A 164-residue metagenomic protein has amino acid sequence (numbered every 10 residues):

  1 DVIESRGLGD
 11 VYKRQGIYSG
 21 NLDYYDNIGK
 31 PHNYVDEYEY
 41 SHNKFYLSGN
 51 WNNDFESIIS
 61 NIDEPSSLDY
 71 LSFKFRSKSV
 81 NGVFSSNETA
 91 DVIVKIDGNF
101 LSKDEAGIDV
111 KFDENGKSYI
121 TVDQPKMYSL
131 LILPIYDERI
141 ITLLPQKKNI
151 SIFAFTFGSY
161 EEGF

Functional and structural regions predicted by a protein language model:
D1-Y12: Single conserved hydrophobic/aromatic residue that forms the stacking wall/gate of nucleotide- or nucleobase-binding
D10-H42, Y46: Conformationally flexible catalytic loops at phosphate/diphosphate-handling active centers
N53-F75: Short beta-strands within extracellular/lumenal beta-sheet-rich domains
K74-S79, V83-E88: Flexible loop/N-cap segments at domain edges
V80, A90-V92, S151-F153: Short beta-strand/loop motifs in extracellular/secreted proteins, especially within beta-sandwich accessory domains
T89-F100: Short, surface-exposed beta-strand/strand-loop-strand elements in extracellular ectodomains
L101-D104, I108-D109: Domain-level detector of nuclease and nuclease-like folds in predominantly extracellular/periplasmic contexts
D109-E161: Beta-sandwich interaction modules
